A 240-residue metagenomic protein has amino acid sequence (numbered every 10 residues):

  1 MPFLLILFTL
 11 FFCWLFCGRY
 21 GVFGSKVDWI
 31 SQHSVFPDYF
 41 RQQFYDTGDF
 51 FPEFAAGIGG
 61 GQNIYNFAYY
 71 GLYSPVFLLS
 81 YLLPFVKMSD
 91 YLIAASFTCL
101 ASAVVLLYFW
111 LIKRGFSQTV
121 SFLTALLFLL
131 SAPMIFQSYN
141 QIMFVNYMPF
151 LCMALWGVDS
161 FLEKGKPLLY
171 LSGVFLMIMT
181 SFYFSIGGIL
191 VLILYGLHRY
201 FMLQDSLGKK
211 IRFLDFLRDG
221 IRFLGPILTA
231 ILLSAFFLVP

Functional and structural regions predicted by a protein language model:
M1-G18, L214-R222: Start-transfer (signal-anchor) and selected internal transmembrane alpha helices of multi-pass inner/ER membrane
L5-T9, S96-W110, R114, Q118-L162 (+2 more regions): Membrane-embedded helix bundles of polyisoprenyl
T9-V104, L126-M148: Membrane-interface coil-to-helix junctions
K26-V27, W110-L111, F161-L162, R212-L214: Short secondary-structure boundary micro-motifs
Q32, Y39, F44, G60 (+2 more regions): Periplasmic/ER-lumenal interhelical loops and adjacent helix-loop junctions in multi-pass membrane proteins
H33-S34, Y70, Y170, F182-Y183 (+1 more regions): Generic hydrophobic, helix-prone segments enriched in Leu/Val/Ile
Y73, G157, S206-G208: Juxtamembrane/interface motifs at transmembrane-helix termini
M202-G220: Membrane-interfacial, low-structure loops and terminal tails that flank and connect transmembrane helices in multi-pass
